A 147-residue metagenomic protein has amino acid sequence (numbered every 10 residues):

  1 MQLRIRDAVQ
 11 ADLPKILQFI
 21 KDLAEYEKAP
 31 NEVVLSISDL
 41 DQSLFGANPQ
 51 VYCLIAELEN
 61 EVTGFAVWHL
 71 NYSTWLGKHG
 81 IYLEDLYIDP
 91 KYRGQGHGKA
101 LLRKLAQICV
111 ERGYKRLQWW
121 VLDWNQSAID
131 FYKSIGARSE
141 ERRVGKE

Functional and structural regions predicted by a protein language model:
R4-I16: A short beta-loop-alpha structural element at the N-terminal edge of CoA-dependent acyl/N-acetyltransferase catalytic
L17-Q42: Conserved GNAT-fold acetyl-CoA-binding loop/helix
Q42-I55, Y82: A short helix-loop-beta-strand connector motif used in the catalytic cores of GNAT acetyltransferases and, in some
I55, E61-L70: Conserved beta-strand in the GNAT
Y92, G96-K104: Conserved acetyl-CoA pyrophosphate-binding loop and the N-cap/start of the following alpha-helix in GNAT-like
V110-W120: Conserved GNAT acetyl-CoA-binding A-motif
W119-A128: Conserved beta-strand-loop-alpha-helix junction that forms the acyl-donor binding cleft
E141-E147: Conserved small/polar residues in nucleotide/adenosyl-binding loops
